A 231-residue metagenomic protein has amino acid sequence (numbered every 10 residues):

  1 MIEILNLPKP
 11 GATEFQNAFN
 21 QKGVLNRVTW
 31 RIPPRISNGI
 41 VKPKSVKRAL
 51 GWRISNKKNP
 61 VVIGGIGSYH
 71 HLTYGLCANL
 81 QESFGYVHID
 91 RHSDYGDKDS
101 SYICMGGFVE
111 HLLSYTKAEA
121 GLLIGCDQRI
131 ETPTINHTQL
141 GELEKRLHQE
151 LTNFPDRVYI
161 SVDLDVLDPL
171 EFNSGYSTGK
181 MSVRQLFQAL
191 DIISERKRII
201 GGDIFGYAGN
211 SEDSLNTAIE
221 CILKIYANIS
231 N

Functional and structural regions predicted by a protein language model:
M1-G85, L122, R129-N231: Catalytic cores of soluble, metal-dependent hydrolases
T73-C77, G96-S101: Short, conserved acidic/polar surface loops in the N-terminal third of protein domains
Y86-K98, C104, F108: Long, hydrophobic, well-ordered secondary-structure blocks that form the structural core and pocket-lining surfaces
R91-D94, C126-I130: Short acidic/polar capping segments at secondary-structure boundaries
S100, C104, T178-M181: Short alpha-helix boundary/capping segments
G107-K117: Membrane-proximal helix-turn-helix segments that form the acceptor-binding/catalytic region of lipid-linked
K117-G125: A glycine/threonine-rich phosphate-anchoring loop and its flanking beta-alpha core in nucleotide/phosphate-binding
